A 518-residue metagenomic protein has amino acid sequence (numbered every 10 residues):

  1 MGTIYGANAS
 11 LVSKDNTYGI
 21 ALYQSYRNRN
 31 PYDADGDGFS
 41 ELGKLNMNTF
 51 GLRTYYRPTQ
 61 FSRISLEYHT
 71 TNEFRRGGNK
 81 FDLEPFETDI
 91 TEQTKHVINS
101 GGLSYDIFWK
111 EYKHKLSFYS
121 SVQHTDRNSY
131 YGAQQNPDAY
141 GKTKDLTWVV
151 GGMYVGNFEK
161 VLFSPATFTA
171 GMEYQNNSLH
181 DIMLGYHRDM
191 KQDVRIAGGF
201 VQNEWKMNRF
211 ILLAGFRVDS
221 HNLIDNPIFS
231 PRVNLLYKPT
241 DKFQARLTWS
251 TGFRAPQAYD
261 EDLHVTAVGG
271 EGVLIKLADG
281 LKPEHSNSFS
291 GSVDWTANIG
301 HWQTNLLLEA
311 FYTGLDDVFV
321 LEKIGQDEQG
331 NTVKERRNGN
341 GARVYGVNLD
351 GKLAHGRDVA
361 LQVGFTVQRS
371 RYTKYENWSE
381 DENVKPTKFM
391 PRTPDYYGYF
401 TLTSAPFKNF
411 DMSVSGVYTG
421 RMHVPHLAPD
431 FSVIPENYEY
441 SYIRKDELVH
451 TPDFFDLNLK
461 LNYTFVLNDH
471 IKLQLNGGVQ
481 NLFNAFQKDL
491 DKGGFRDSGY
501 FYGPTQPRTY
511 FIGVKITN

Functional and structural regions predicted by a protein language model:
M1-G36, G43-F50, H470: Outer-membrane beta-barrel translocator/receptor signature
A7-A9, N16, L22, S117-Y131 (+5 more regions): Membrane-embedded beta-barrel scaffold of Gram-negative outer-membrane proteins
D15-A34, S117-Y130, T167-Q175, M190-R232 (+2 more regions): Surface-exposed extracellular loop regions of Gram-negative outer-membrane beta-barrel proteins
R29-T49, R57-H114, V122-D145: Flexible loop and strand-edge segments within Gram-negative outer membrane beta-barrel domains
T59, F163-T167, H187-G314, T366 (+1 more regions): Structural signature of Gram-negative outer-membrane beta-barrels, strongest in the C-terminal barrel of TonB-dependent
T94-I98, V122, D126-Y130, Q135-L212 (+1 more regions): Outer-membrane beta-barrel transmembrane domain signature of Gram-negative proteins, especially the mid-to-C-terminal
K206, N305-L306, A310-G314, E335-P429 (+1 more regions): Gram-negative outer-membrane beta-barrel transporters
D316, Y418-E436, Y463-N518: C-terminal beta-signal and adjacent terminal beta-strands/loops of Gram-negative outer-membrane beta-barrel proteins
